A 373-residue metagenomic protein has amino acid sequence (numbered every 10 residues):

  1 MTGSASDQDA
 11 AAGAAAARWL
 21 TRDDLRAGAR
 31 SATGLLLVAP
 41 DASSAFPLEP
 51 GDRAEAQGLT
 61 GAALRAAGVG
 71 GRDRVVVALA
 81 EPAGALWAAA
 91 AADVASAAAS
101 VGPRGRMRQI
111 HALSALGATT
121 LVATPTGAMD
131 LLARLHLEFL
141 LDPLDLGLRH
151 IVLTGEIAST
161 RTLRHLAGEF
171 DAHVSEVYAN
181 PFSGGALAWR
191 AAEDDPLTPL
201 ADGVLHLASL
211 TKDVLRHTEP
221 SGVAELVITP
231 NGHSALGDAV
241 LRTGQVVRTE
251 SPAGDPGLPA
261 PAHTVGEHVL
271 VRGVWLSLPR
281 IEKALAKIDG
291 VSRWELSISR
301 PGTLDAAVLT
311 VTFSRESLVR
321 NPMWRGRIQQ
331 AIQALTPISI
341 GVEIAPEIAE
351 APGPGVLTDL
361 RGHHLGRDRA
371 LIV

Functional and structural regions predicted by a protein language model:
M1-A66, P301-V373: Nucleotide 5′-phosphate-binding alpha/beta core
A11-L148, T154-H165, E169, S175 (+1 more regions): Active-site phosphate/ATP/adenylate-binding loop shared across adenylate-forming ligases
R74-V76, V227, T310: Short, well-ordered beta-strand segments
A99-G102, S175-V177, H206, G341-P346: General small-molecule cofactor/ligand-binding pocket signal
V101-G102, H173-E176, P181, V291-S297: Short, well-structured beta-strand/strand-turn elements
L121, S234-I340: AMP-binding/adenylate-forming catalytic core of the ANL superfamily
A158-A253: Conserved AMP-binding/adenylate-forming
